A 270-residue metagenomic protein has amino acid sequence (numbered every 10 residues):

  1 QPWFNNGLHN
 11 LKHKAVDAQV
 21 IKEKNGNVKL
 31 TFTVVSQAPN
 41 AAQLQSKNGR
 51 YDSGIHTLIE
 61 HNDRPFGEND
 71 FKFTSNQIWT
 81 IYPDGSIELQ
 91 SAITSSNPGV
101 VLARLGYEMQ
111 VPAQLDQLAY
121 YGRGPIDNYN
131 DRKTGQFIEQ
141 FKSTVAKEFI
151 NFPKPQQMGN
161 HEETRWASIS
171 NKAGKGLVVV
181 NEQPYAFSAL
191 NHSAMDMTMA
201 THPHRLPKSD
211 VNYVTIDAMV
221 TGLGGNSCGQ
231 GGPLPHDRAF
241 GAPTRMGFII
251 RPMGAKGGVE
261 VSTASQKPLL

Functional and structural regions predicted by a protein language model:
Q1-L270: Beta-strand/loop-rich accessory regions of lumenal/periplasmic or secreted enzymes, predominantly carbohydrate-active
